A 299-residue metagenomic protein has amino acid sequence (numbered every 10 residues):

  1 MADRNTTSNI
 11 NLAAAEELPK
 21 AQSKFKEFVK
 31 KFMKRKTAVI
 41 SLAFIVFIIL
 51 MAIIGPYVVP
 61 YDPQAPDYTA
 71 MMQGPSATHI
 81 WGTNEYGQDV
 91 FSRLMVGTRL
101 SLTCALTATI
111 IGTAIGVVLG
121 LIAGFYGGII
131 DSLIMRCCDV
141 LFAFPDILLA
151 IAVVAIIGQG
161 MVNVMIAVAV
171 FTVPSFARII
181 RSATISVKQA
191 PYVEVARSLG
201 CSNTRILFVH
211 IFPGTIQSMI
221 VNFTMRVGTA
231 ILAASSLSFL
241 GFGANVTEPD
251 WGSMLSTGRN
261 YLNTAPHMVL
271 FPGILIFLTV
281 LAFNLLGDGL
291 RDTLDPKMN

Functional and structural regions predicted by a protein language model:
M1-V117, L121, I129, I147 (+5 more regions): Gly/Trp-centered helix-boundary motif
N11, L100-C104, L119, D131-M135 (+6 more regions): Short alpha-helical transmembrane interface motifs in multi-pass membrane proteins
G55-P63, G124-G128, V153-Q159, F171 (+3 more regions): Short helix-capping/hinge motifs at transmembrane helix termini and TM-loop junctions
I80, V90, I111-G116, G124-V187 (+2 more regions): Generic hydrophobic transmembrane alpha-helix motif, especially the helices
Q88-T103, T107, G127-M135, I185 (+2 more regions): Amphipathic cytosolic juxtamembrane alpha-helices at the membrane-cytosol interface of multi-pass membrane transporters
R99, L141, P145, V154 (+10 more regions): Residue-level hotspots within pore-lining transmembrane alpha-helices of multi-pass secondary transporters
G127-G128, F142-D146, Q159, Q189 (+4 more regions): Short, conserved catalytic or interaction motifs in soluble domains
V153-G158, V168, A183-T184, L232-L275: Glycine-rich helix-loop "coupling/hinge" segments at transmembrane-helix boundaries in multipass transporters
